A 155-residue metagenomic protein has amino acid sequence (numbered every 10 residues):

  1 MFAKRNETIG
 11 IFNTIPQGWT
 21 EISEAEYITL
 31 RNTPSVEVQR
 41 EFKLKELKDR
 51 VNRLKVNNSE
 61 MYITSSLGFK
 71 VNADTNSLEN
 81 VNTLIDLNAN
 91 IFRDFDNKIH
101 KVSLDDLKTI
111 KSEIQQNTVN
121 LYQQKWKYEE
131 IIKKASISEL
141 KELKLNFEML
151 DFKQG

Functional and structural regions predicted by a protein language model:
F2-G155: A preference for well-ordered globular domain cores that mediate specific macromolecular interactions or catalysis
